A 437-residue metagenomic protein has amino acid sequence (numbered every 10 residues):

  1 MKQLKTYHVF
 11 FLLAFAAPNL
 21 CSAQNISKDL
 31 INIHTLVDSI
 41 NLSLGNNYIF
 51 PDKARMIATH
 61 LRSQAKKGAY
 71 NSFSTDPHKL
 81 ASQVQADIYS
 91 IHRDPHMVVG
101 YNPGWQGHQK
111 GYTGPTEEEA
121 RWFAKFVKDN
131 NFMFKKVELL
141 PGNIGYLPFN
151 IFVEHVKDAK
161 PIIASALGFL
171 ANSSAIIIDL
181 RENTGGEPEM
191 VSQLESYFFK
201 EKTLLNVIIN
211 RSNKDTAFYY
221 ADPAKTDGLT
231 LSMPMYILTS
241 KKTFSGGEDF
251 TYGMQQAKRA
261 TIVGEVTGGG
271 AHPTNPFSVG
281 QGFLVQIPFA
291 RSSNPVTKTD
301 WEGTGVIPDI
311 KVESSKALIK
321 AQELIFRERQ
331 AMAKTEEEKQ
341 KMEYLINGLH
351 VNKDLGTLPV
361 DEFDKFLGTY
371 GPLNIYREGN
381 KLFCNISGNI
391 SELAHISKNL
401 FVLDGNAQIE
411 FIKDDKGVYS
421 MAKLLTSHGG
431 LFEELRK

Functional and structural regions predicted by a protein language model:
M1-S27: Bacterial Sec-dependent N-terminal signal peptides
I26, T335-K437: Peripheral terminal and inter-domain segments
I40, I88, L147, I178 (+3 more regions): Terminal peptide-recognition signature
P51-L140: Extended, small/polar residue-biased N-terminal targeting/export presequences and adjacent propeptide/linker tracts
F134-K160, V296: STAS-typified acidic loop motif
L147-P148, S173-G185: Short acidic catalytic loops
H155-S174: A short, well-ordered alpha-helical element
G185-L238, H272-S278, F289-P295, D300 (+1 more regions): Gly/Ser/Thr-rich loop/hinge elements
